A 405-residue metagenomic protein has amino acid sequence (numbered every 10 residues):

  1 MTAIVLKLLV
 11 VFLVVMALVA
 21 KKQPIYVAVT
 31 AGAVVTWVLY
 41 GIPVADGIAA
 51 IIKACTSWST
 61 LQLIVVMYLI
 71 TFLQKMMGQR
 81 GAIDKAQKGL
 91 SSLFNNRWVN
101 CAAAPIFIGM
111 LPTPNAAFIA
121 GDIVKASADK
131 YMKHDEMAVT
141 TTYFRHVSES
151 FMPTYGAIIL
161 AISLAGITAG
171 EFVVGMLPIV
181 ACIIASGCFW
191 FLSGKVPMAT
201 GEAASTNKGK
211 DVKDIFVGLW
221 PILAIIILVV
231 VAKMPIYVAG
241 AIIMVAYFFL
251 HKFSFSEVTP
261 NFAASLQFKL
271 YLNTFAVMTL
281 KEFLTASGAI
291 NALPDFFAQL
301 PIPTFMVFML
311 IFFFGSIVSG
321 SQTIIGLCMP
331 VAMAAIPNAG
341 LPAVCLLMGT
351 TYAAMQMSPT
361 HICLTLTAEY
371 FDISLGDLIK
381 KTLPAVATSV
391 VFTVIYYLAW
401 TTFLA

Functional and structural regions predicted by a protein language model:
M1-F72, K85-G89, I222-P301: Hydrophobic transmembrane alpha-helices of multi-pass solute/ion transporters
V5-L9, Y26-T30, I64-V65, V99-A103 (+9 more regions): Hydrophobic alpha-helical transmembrane segments
L9-A17, V34, V38, Y68 (+13 more regions): Generic alpha-helical transmembrane segments of integral inner-membrane proteins, especially permease/transport modules
A33-D46, W98-A103, T206-L223, L266-L280 (+3 more regions): Small-residue-rich segments of transmembrane alpha-helices in multi-pass membrane proteins, especially helix faces
S59-M67, I106, G170-I184, P235-Y237 (+1 more regions): Alpha-helical transmembrane segments
Q62, Q74-G81, G109-A120, S148-Y155 (+3 more regions): Short helix-coil transition sites and intra-membrane helix breaks within transmembrane domains of multi-pass
V66-I70, S91-I123, L300-M355: Hydrophobic alpha-helical transmembrane segments of multi-pass integral membrane proteins, predominantly secondary
K130-V217, P342-A343, C363-A405: Membrane-core helix-loop-helix motifs of multi-pass transport proteins
